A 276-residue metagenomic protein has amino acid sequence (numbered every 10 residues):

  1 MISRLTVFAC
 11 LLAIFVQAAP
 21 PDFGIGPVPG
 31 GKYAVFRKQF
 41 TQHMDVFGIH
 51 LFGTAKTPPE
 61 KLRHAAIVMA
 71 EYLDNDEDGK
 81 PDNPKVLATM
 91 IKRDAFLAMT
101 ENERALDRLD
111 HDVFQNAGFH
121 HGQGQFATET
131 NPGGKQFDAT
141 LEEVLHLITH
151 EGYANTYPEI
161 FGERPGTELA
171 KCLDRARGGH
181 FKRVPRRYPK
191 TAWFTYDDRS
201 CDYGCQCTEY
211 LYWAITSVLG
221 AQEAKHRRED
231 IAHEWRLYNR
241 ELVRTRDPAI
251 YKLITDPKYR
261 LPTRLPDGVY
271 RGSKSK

Functional and structural regions predicted by a protein language model:
M1-I2: N-terminal secretory signal peptides that target proteins for export/translocation
L5-I14: Sec-dependent N-terminal signal peptides
V16-A18: Boundary at the C-terminal end of the N-terminal hydrophobic targeting segment
P20-G24, K32-Y33, D76: Non-catalytic accessory regions used for complex assembly or targeting
V28, F36-Q39, V46-W193: Acidic/His-rich structured neighborhood in mature extracellular/periplasmic domains
G53-K56, T195-Y203, Y238-N239: Active-site rim elements
G178-A214: Active-site/pore-lining binding-face segments in mid-to-C-terminal subdomains
G204, T208-K276: Pan-zinc metallopeptidase signature
